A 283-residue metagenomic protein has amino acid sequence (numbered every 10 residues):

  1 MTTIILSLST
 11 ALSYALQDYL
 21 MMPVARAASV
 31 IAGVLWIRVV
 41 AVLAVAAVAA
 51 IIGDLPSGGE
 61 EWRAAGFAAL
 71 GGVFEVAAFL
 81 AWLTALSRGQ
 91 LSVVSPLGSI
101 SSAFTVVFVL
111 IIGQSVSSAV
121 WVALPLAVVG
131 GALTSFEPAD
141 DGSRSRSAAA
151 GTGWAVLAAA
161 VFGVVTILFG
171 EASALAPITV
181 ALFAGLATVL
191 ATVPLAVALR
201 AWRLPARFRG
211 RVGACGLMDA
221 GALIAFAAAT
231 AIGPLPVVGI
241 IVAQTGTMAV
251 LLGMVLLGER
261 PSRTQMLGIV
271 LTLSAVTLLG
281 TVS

Functional and structural regions predicted by a protein language model:
M1-S13, G58-E75, Q114-V129, L175-V189 (+1 more regions): Structural signature of hydrophobic alpha-helical transmembrane segments
M1-S13, L20-A68, F79-G89, P138-G153 (+4 more regions): Membrane-interface interhelical linkers
Y14-A15, A41, F67, G71-F79 (+5 more regions): Transmembrane alpha-helical core positions of polytopic small-molecule transporters
V24, G33, A85, I111-V116 (+4 more regions): Hydrophobic/aromatic residues within transmembrane alpha-helices of multi-pass small-molecule transporters
V39-V45, L97-L110, A187-A191, A222-F226 (+2 more regions): Alpha-helical transmembrane segments of compact multi-pass small-molecule transporters, enriched in specific families
A44-P56, T105-V120, A160-I178, D219-P236 (+1 more regions): Hydrophobic alpha-helical transmembrane segments in multi-pass integral membrane proteins
W82-T84, A103-V122, L195-R200, T247-M266: C-terminal transmembrane-helix exit sites in multi-pass transporters
I100, F104-V109, A119-P138, T264-S283: Hydrophobic transmembrane alpha-helices of multi-pass small-molecule transport proteins
